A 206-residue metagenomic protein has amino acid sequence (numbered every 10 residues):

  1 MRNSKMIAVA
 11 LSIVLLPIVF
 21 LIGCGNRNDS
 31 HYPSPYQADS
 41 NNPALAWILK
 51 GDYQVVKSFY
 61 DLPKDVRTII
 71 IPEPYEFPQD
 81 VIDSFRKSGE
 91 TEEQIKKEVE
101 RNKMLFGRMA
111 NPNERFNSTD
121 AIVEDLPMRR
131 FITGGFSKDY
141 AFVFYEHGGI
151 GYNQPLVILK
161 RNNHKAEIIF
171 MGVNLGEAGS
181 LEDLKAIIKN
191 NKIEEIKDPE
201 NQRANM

Functional and structural regions predicted by a protein language model:
R2-L11: Bacterial N-terminal signal peptides that target proteins for export
L21-G23: C-terminal motif of bacterial Sec signal peptides marking the signal peptidase cleavage site
G25-Y140, G172-M206: Flexible low-complexity loop/turn motifs enriched in small/helix-breaking residues
P127, G151-V157: Short, surface-exposed coil-to-beta transition loops
A141-Y145: Short beta-strand elements that form the blades of beta-propeller/WD-repeat-like and other beta-sheet-rich scaffold
E146-I150: Short consensus segments that form the blades of beta-propeller domains, in both extracellular/periplasmic
N163-K165: Short loop/turn segments immediately following beta-strands, especially the blade-tip and inter-blade linker loops
I168-F170: Residue-level detector of beta-propeller blades
